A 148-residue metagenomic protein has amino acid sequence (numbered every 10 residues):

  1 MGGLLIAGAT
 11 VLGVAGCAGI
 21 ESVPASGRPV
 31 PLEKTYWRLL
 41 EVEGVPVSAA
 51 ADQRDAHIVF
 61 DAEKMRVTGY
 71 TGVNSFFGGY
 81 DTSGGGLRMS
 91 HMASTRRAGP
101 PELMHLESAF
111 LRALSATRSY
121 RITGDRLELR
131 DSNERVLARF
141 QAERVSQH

Functional and structural regions predicted by a protein language model:
G3-I6, V11-H148: Lipid interaction determinants
